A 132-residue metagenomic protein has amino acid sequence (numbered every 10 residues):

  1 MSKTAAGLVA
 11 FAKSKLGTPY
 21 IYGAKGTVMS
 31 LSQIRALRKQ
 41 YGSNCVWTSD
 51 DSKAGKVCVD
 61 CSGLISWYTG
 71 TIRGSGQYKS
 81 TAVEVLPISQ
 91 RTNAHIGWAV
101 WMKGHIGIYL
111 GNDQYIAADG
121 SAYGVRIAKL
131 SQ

Functional and structural regions predicted by a protein language model:
M1-S62, S66, G70-T71, K103 (+1 more regions): N-terminal capping segments
S2, A6, V59-S62, S66-S131: ...with weaker cross-activation on analogous glycine-rich loops/strands in unrelated enzymes
